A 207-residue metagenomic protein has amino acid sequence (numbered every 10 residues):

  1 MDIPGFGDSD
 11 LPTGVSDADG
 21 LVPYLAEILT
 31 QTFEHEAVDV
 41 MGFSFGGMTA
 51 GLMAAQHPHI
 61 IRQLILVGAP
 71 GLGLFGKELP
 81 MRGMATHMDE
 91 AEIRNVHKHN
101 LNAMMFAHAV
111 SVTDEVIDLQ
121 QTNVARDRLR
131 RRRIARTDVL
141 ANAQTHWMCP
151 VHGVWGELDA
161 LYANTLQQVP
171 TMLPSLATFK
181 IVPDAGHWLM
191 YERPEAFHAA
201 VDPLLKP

Functional and structural regions predicted by a protein language model:
I3-G7, G71, G186-L189: Alpha/beta-hydrolase active-site loop signature
I3-M41, A199: Active-site loop/oxyanion-hole signature of alpha/beta-hydrolase fold enzymes
S9-V15, F75-E78, N164-T165: Conserved catalytic-core motifs of eukaryotic protein kinase domains, centered on the activation segment
G42, G46, A50: Gly/Ala-rich beta-loop-alpha elbow adjacent to hydrolase catalytic centers
G51-A55, R62-E92: Flexible "cap/lid" loop of the alpha/beta hydrolase fold
G76-K77, A91-C149: Conserved alpha/beta-hydrolase catalytic His-Asp/Glu region
H152-A185: Conserved loop-alpha-helix segment in the C-terminal half of the alpha/beta-hydrolase fold that carries the catalytic
A185-P194, H198: Catalytic histidine-centered segment of alpha/beta-hydrolase-like enzymes
